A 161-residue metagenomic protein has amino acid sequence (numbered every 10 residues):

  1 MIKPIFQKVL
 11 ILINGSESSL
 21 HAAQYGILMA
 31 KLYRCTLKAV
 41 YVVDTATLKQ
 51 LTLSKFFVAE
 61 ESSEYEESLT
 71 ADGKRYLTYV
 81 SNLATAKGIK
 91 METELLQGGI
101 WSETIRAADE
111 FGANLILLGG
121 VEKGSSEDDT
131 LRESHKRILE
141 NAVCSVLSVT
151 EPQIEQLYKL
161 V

Functional and structural regions predicted by a protein language model:
M1-P4, N82-I116, Q153-Y158: Structural beta-alpha unit
I2-E60, N141: Small/aliphatic-rich secondary-structure junction motif
S19, G73, Q97-G98, D128: A conditional alpha-helix N-cap/helix-loop micro-motif detector
A22-Y25, Y76, E103: Well-ordered alpha-helical segments embedded in enzymatic catalytic cores
C35-T36, I89, A113, C144: Short glycine/serine/threonine/alanine-rich loop segments
K38-V40, E92-L96, L147: General small-molecule cofactor/ligand-binding pocket signal
A59-R75: A short acidic, glycine-rich active-site loop that binds or catalyzes chemistry on phosphate/adenosine moieties
R106-V161: Gly/Ser-rich helix-loop-strand patches that form or flank binding pockets for ribonucleotide-derived cofactors
